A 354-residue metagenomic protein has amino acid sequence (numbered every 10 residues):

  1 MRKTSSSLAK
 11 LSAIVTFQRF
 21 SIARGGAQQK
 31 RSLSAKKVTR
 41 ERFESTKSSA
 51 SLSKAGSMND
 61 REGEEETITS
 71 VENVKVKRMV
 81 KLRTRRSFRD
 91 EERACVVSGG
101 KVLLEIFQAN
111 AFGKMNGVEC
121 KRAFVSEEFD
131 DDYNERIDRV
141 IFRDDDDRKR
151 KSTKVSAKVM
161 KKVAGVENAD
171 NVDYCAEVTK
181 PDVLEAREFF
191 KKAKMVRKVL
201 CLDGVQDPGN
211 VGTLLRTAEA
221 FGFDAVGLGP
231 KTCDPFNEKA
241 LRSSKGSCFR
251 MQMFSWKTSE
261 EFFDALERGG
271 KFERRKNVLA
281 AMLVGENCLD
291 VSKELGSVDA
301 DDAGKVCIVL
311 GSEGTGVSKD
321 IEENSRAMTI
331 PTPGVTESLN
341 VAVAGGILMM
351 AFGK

Functional and structural regions predicted by a protein language model:
M1-S53: N-terminal mitochondrial targeting presequence
L33-D131, T232: Boundary-proximal intrinsically disordered activation/regulatory segments immediately upstream of a helical core
G99, Q206-L214, S338-A344: Amphipathic alpha-helical repeat scaffolds
D132-D146, D320-I321: Short, aromatic/basic amphipathic alpha-helical patches
F142, S152-T153, E177, P181-C288: RNA substrate-binding interface of SAM-dependent RNA methyltransferases
D145-A164: A glycine-rich helix N-cap at a beta->alpha junction
Y174-A176, T217-F221, T232-F249, S318-K354: Structured adenosyl-cofactor binding patch, chiefly the S-adenosyl-L-methionine
A281-T336: Active-site/ligand-binding-proximal alpha/beta "capping" segment
